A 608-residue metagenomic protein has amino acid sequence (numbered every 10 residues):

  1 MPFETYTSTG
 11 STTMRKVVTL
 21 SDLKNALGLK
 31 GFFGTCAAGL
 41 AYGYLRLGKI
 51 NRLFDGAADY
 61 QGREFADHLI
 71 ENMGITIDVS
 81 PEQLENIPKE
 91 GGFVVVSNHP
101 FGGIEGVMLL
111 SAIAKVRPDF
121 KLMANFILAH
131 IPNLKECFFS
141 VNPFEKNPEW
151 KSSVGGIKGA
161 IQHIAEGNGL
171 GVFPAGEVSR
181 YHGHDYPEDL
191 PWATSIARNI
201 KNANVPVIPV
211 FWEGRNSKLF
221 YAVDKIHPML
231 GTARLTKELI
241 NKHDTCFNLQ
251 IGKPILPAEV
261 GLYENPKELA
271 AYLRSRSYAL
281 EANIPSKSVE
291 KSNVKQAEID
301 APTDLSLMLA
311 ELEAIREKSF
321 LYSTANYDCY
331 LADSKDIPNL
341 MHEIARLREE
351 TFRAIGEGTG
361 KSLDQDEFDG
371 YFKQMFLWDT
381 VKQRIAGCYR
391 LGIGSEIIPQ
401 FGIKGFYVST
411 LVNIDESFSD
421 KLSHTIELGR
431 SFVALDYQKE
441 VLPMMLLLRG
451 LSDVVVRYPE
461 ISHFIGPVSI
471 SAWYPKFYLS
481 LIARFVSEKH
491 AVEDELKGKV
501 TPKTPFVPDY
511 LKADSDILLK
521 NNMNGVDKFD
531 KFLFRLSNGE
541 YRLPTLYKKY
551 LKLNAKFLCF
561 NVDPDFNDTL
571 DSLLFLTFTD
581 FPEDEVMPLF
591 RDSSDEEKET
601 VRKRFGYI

Functional and structural regions predicted by a protein language model:
P2-H99, G106-M108, K115-D119, K135-E136 (+1 more regions): Membrane-anchoring hydrophobic helices of lipid-metabolizing enzymes
R15-S21, V154-A301, D514-K520: Non-catalytic C-terminal accessory region of glycerolipid acyltransferases and related lyso-lipid remodeling enzymes
R117-A124, F372, W378-K404: Carboxylate/His-rich catalytic cores and anion/metal-binding grooves
E136, S140-I161, A165-Y181, Y186-A203 (+3 more regions): Glycine- and acidic-residue-rich phosphate-binding/metal-coordinating active-site segment common to enzymes that handle
L262-N283, L447-L448, R542-K548, A555-R591: C-terminal/domain-terminus segments
V294-K335: Conserved N-terminal entry element of GNAT/NAT acetyltransferase domains
L321-Q374, W378-G387: Short amphipathic alpha-helix that is part of the acyltransferase structural core
T359-G360, E396-K556, N561-D571: Acyl-donor binding region in acyl/amide transferases
